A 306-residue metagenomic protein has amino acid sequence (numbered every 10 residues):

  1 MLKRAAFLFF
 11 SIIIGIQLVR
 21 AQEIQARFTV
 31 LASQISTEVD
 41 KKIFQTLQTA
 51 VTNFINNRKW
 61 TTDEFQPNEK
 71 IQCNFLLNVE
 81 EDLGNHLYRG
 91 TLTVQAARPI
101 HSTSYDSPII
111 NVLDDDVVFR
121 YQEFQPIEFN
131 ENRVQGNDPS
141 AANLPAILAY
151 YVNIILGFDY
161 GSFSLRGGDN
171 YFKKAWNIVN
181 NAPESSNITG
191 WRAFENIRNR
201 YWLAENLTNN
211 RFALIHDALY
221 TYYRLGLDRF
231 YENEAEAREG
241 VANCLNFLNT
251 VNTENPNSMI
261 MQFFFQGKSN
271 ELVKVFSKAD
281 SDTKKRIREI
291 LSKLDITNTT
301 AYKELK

Functional and structural regions predicted by a protein language model:
M1-I24: Bacterial Sec-dependent N-terminal signal peptides
Q22-R89, I100-S102: Start-of-domain marker
T29, H216-K306: A cross-kingdom marker for long, charged
S33-K41, V134-A142, E254: Second-shell loop/turn segments in exported
T52-W60, N153, G157-G161, V273 (+1 more regions): Sec-exported extracytoplasmic/periplasmic mature domains
H86-W202: Acidic/His-rich structured neighborhood in mature extracellular/periplasmic domains
L156, F163-N257: Flexible, glycine-rich surface segments
